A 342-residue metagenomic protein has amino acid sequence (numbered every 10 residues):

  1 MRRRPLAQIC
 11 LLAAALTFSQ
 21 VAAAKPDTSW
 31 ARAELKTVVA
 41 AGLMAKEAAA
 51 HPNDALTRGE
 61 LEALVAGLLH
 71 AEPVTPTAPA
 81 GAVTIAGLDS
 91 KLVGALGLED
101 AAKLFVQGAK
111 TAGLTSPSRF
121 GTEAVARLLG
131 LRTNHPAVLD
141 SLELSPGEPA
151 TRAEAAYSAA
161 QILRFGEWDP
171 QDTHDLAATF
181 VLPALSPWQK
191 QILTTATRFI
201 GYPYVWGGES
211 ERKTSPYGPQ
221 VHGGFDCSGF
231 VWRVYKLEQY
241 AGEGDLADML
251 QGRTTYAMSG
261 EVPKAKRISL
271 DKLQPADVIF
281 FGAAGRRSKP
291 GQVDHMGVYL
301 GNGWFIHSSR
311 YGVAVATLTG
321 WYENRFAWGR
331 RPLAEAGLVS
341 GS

Functional and structural regions predicted by a protein language model:
M1-C10: Bacterial N-terminal signal peptides that target proteins for export
F18-S19: N-terminal signal peptide c-region/cleavage motif recognized by signal peptidases
A22-A33, V39-R58, E62, A66-V125 (+4 more regions): Feature responds to low-complexity, polar/acidic, surface-exposed segments characteristic of secreted/exported proteins
T37, L64-G67, G94, L98 (+4 more regions): Glycine-rich, acidic and aromatic/proline-enriched surface loops and short helix-turn segments that act as binding
A63, V278-F280, V298: Hydrophobic beta-strand signal
A155, Q161, A247-S259, P263-D271 (+1 more regions): Aromatic- and glycine-rich peptidoglycan recognition patches
R164-Y204, R325-S342: Non-catalytic ligand/cofactor/substrate-binding and regulatory segments of enzyme domains
V205-P275, G285-R286, N324-R325: Catalytic cysteine-centered active-site loop
